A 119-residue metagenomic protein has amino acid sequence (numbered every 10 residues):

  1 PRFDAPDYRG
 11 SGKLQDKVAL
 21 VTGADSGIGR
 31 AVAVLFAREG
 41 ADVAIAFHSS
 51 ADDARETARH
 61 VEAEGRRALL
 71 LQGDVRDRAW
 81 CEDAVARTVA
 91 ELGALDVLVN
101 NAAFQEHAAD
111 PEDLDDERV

Functional and structural regions predicted by a protein language model:
P1-Q15: Non-catalytic terminal and boundary segments that flank Rossmann-like NAD(P)-dependent oxidoreductase
K13-I45: Canonical Rossmann dinucleotide-binding motif of NAD(H)/NADP(H)-dependent dehydrogenases/reductases, specifically
V18, D42, R67-L69, A94-D96: Structural signature of beta-strand start/N-cap positions in the alpha/beta core of ABC transporter nucleotide-binding
T22, Q72-G73, L95-A103: Rossmann-fold scaffold of SDR-type NAD(P)-dependent oxidoreductases
G29, D53, A108-A109: Glycine/Thr-rich phosphate-binding loops of Rossmann-like dinucleotide-binding domains
A41-E56: Conserved glycine-rich Rossmann-like NAD(P)H-binding loop of the short-chain dehydrogenase/reductase
A58, E62, L69-Q72, R78-G93: Conserved amphipathic alpha-helix within the SDR
D77, E82, Q105-R118: Conserved mid-core segment of classical short-chain dehydrogenase/reductases
